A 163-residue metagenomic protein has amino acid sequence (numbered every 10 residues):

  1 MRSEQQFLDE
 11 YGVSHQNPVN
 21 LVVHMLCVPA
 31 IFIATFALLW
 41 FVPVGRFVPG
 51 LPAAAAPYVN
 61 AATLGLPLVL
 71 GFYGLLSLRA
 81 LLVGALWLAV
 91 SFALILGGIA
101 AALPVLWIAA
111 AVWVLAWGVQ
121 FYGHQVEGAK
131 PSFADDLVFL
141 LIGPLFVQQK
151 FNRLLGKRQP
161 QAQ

Functional and structural regions predicted by a protein language model:
M1-E10, Q125-Q163: Membrane-proximal soluble regions of multi-pass membrane proteins
L8-P29, T35, V69-A80, V126-G128 (+1 more regions): Membrane interfacial helix-start motif at the N-side
F32-L51, L88-A100: Juxtamembrane "helix exit" motif at the C-terminal ends of alpha-helical transmembrane segments in multi-pass membrane
P43-V48, L78-L82, F121-L137: Juxtamembrane/interfacial segments flanking transmembrane helices
P49-T63, L106-A111: Structural signature of hydrophobic alpha-helical transmembrane segments
L64-F72, L86-I95: Hydrophobic, membrane-inserted alpha-helices
L66-R79, V112-A129, P144-F151: Transmembrane alpha-helical segments that form the membrane-embedded catalytic/substrate-channel core of multi-pass
L82-W87, P104-A111: Hydrophobic alpha-helical membrane segments of integral membrane proteins
